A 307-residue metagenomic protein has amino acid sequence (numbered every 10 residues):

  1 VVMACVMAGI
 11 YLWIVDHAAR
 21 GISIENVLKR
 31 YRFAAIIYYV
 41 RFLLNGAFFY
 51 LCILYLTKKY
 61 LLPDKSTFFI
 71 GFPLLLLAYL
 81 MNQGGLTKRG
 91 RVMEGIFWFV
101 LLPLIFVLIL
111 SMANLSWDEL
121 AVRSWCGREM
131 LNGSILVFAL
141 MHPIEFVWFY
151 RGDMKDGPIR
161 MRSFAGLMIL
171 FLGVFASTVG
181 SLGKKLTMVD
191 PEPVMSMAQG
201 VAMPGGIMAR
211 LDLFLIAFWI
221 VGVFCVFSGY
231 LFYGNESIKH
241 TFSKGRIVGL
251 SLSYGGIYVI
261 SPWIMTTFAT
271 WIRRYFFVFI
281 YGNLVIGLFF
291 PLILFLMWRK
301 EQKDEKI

Functional and structural regions predicted by a protein language model:
V1-F69, P73-L76, V285: Membrane helical hairpin/interfacial module
V2-I14, Y39-F49, L77-M81, F97-M112 (+2 more regions): Selective recognition of specific alpha-helical transmembrane segments in multi-pass small-molecule
M3-Y11, Y38-F42, G46-F49, I70-P73 (+5 more regions): Hydrophobic, membrane-embedded alpha-helices of multi-pass small-molecule transporters
G46-L54, W98-R123, P291-E305: Hydrophobic alpha-helical segments and their helix-loop junctions in multi-pass secondary transporters
C52-K58, L75-I96, G152-K155, W271: Membrane-water interface regions at transmembrane-helix termini and the short interhelical loops of multi-pass membrane
F68, M81-S111, F279-F290: Membrane-interface loop-to-helix entry segments
L182-L211: Membrane-interface interhelical connector segments
F242-G249, S261-V285: Extracellular/periplasmic helix-loop-helix junctions in multi-pass membrane proteins
